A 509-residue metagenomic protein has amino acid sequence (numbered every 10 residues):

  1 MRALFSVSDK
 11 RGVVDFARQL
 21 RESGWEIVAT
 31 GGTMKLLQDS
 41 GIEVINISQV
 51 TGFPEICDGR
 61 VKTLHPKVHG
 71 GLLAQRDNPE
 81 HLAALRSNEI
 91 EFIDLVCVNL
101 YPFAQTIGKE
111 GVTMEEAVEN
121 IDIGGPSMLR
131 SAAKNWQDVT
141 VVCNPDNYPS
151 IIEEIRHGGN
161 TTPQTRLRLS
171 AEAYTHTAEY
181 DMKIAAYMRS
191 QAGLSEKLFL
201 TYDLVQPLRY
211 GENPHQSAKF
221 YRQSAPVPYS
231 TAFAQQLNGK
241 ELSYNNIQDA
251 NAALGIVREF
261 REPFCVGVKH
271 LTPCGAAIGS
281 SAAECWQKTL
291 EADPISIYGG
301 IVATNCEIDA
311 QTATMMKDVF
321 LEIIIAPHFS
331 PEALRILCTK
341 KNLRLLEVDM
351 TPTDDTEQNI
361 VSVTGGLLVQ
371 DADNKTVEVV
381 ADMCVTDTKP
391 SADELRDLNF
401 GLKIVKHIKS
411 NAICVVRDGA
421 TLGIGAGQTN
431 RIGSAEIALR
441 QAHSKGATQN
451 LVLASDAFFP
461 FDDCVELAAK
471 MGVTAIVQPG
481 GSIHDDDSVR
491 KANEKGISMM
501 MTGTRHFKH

Functional and structural regions predicted by a protein language model:
M1-F5, Y180-H509: ATP-dependent carboxylate/acyl-activation modules
M1-V50: N-terminal glycine-/serine-/threonine-rich phosphate-binding loop
G32-P102: Glycine-rich nucleotide/cofactor/substrate-binding loop typically near the N-terminus or early in the first domain
T33-L36, T51-C57, F103-Q105, S127-R130 (+6 more regions): Short gly/pro/ser/thr-enriched loop/turn and capping motifs at secondary-structure boundaries
R76-P126, R130-A132, M383, D387-A392: Active-site/ligand-binding-proximal alpha/beta "capping" segment
M128, N135-N147: Mobile "lid/hinge" segments at catalytic clefts and subdomain interfaces of large enzymes
D146, S150-L198: Non-catalytic interaction/clamp surfaces of large macromolecular machines
